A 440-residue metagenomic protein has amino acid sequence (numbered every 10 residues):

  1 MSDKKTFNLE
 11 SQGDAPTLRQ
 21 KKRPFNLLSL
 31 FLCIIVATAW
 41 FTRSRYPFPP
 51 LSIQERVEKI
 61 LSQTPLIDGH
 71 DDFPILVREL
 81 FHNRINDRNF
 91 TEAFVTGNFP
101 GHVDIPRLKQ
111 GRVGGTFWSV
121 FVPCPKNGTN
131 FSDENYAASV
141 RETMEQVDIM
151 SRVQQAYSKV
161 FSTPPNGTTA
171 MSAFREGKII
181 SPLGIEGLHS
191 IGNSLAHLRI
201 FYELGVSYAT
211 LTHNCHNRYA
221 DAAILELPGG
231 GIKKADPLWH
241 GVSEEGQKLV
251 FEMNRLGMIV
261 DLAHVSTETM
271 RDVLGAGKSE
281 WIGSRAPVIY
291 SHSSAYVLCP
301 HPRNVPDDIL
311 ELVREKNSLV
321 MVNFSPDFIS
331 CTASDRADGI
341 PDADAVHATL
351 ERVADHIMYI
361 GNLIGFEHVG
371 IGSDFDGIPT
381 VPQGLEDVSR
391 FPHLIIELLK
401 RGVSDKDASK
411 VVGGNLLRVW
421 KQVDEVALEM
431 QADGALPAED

Functional and structural regions predicted by a protein language model:
S2-K234, K248, R255, G277-K278 (+3 more regions): N-terminal hydrophobic targeting/anchoring segments and the immediately downstream early-domain regions of hydrolases
D71-F73, H264-T267, A295, G377: Short, glycine/acidic-enriched loop or turn micro-motifs at the edges of active sites
N214-C215, S293-A295: Short, acidic/turn-prone active-site loops that include or flank metal/cofactor- and phosphate-binding residues
D236-L274: Loop-centered beta-sheet repeat module
T267-E268, S294-V297, P326-I329: Short, catalytically relevant binding-site loops at active-site mouths
